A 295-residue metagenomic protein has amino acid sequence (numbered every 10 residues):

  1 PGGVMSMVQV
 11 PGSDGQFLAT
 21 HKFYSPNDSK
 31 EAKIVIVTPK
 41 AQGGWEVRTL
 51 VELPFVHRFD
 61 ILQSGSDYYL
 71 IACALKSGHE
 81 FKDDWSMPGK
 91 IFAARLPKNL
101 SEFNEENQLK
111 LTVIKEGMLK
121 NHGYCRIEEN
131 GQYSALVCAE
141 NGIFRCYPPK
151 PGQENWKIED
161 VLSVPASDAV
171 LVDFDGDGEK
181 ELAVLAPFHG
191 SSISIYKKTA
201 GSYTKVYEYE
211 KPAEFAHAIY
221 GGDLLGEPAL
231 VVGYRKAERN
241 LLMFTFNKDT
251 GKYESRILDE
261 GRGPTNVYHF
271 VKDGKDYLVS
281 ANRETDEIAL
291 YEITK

Functional and structural regions predicted by a protein language model:
P1-K295: Beta-propeller-forming repeat regions
